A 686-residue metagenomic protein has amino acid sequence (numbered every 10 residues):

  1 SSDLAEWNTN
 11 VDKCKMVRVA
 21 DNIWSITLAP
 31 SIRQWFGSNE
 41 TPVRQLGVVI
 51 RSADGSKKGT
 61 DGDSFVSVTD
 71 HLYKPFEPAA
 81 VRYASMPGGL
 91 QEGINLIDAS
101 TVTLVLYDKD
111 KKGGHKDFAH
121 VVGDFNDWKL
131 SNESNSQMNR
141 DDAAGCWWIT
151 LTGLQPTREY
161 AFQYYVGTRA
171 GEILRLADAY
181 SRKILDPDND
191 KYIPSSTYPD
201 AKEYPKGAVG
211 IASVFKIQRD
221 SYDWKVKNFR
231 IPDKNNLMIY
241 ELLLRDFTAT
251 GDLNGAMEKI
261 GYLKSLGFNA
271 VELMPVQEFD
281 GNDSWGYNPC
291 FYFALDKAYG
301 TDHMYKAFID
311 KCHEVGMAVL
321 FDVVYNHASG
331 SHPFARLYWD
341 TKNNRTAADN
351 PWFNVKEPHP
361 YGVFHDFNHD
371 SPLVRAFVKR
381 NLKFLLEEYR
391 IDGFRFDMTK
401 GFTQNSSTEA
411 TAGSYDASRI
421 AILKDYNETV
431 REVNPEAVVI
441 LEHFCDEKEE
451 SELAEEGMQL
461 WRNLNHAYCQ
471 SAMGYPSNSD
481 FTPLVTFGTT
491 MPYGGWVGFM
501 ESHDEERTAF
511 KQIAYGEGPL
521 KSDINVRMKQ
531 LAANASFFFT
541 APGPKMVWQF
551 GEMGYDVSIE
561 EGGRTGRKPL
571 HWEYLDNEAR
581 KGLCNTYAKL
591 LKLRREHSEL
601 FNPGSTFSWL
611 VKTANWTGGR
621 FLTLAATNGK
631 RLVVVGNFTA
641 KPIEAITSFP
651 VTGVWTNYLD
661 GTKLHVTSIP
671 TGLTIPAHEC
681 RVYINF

Functional and structural regions predicted by a protein language model:
S1, T667-F686: C-terminal beta-strand-rich structural cap/linker in extracellular carbohydrate-active enzymes
S2-E40, A53-S64, V105-E159, G167-N189: Aromatic-rich carbohydrate-binding modules that target alpha-glucans
L72-A119, R175-N235: Basic K/R-rich, polyanion-interacting modules in nucleoproteins and related proteins
G114-N126, N132, P642-D660: Beta-strand-rich binding/interaction modules
S181, L185, P199-D200, K206 (+3 more regions): Substrate-binding/active-site clefts of carbohydrate-active enzymes
I193-E241, T482-V497, D504-R527, L531: Glycine-rich phosphate/pyrophosphate-binding loop and adjacent beta-alpha nucleotide/cofactor-binding cores
Q277, W285-N288, V315, M398-M500 (+6 more regions): Active-site-proximal helices and loops of the catalytic beta/alpha 8
V635-T639: Asparagine-centered strand-capping/turn motif at beta-strand->loop junctions
